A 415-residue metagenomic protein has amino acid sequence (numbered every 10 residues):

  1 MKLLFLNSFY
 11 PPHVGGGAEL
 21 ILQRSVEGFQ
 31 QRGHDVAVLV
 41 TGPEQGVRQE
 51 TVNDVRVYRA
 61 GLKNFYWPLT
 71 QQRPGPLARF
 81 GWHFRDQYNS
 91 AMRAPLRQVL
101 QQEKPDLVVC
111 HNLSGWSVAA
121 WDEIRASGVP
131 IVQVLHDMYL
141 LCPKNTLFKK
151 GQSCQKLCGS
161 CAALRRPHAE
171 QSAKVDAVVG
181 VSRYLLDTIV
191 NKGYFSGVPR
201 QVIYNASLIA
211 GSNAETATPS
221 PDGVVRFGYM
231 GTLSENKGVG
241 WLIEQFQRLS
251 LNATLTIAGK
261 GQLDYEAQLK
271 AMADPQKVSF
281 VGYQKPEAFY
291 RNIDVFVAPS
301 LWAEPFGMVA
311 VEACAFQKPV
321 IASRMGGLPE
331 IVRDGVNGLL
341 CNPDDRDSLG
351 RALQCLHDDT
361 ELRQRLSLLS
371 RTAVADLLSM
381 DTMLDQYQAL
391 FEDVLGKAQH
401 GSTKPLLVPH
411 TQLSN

Functional and structural regions predicted by a protein language model:
L20, V225, Y229-R248, D347: A conserved mid-protein helix/loop that constitutes part of the nucleotide-sugar donor-binding site
Y139, Q155-V178, K192: Membrane-proximal helix-turn-helix segments that form the acceptor-binding/catalytic region of lipid-linked
Y184, A206: Carbohydrate-associated surface elements
M230, T254-A267: Glycosyltransferase donor-sugar binding loop
E266-Q284: Nucleotide-activated donor-binding/catalytic signature segment of Leloir-type glycosyltransferases, i.e., the conserved
Y283, D334-G335, L339-R346, C355-T360: Conserved acidic donor-binding segment of nucleotide-sugar-dependent glycosyltransferases
P319-A322: Short hydrophobic beta-strand element within catalytic cores of glycosyltransferases and related nucleotide-activated
S348, C355, L362-A389: A short, well-ordered alpha-helix in the C-terminal region of glycosyltransferases
